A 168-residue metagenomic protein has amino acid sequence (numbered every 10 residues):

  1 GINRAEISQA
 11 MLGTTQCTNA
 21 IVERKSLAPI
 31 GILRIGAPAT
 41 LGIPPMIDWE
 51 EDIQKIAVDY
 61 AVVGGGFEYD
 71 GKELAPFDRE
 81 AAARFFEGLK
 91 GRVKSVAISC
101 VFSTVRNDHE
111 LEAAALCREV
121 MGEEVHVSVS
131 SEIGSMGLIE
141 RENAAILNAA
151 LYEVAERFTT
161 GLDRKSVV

Functional and structural regions predicted by a protein language model:
G1-V168: N-terminally biased helix-coil "hinge/interface" segments that flank
